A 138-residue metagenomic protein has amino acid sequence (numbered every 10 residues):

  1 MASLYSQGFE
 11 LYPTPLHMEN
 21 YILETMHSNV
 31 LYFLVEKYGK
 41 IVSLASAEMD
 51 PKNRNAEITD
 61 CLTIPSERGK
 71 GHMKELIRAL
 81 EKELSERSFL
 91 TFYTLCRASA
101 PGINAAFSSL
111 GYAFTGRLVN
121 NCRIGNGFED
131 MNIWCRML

Functional and structural regions predicted by a protein language model:
S6-P65: A conserved beta-strand-loop-helix scaffold within acyl/acetyltransferase catalytic domains
V30, E129-I133: Short hydrophobic/aromatic beta-strand or adjacent loop that forms the aromatic wall/cage of a ligand/substrate-binding
T63, G69-L84, A105, S109: Conserved acetyl-CoA-binding loop-helix of GNAT-fold acetyltransferases
L84-R97: Conserved GNAT acetyl-CoA-binding A-motif
Y93, A113-F128: Conserved catalytic-core motifs of GNAT/GCN5-like acyltransferases
T94-N104, N121-C122: Conserved beta-strand-loop-alpha-helix junction that forms the acyl-donor binding cleft
C135-L138: Short beta-strand-to-coil "C-cap" segments at the C-terminal boundary of structured domains/repeats, marking
